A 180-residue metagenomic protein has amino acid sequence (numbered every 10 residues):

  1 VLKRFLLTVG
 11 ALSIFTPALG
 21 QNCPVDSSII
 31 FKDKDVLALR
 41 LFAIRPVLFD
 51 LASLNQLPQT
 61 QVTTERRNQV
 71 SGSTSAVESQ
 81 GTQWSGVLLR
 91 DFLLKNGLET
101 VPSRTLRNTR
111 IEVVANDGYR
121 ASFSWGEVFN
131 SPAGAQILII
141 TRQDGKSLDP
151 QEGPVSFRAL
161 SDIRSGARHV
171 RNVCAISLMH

Functional and structural regions predicted by a protein language model:
V1-L7: Bacterial N-terminal signal peptides that target proteins for export
T8-P17: Bacterial N-terminal signal peptides
Q21-H180: N-terminal intrinsically disordered, low-complexity segments enriched in P/E/S/T
